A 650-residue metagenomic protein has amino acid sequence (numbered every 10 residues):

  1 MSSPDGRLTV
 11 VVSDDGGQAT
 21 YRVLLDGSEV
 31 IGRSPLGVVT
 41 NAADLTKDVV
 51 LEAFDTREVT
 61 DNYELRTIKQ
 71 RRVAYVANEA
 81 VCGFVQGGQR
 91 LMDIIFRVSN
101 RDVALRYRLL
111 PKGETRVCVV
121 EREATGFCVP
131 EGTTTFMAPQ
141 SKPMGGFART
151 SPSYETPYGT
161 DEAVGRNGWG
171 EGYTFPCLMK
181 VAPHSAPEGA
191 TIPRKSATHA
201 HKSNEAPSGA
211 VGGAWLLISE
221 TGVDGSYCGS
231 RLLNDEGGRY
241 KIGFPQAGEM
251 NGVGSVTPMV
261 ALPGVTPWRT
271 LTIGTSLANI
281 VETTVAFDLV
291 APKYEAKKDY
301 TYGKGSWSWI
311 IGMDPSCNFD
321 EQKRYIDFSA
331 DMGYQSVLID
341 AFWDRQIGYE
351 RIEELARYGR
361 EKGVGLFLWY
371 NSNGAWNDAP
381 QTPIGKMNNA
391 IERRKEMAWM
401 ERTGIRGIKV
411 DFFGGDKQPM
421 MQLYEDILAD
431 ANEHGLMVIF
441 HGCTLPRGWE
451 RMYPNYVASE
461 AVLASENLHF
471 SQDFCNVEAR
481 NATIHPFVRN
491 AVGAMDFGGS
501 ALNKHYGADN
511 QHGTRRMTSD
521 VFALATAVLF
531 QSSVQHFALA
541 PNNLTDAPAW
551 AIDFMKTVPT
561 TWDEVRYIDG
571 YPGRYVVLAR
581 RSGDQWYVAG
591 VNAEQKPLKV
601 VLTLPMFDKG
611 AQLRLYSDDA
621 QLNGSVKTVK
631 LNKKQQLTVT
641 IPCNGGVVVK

Functional and structural regions predicted by a protein language model:
M1-S196, E205-E282, N623-G624: N-terminal accessory beta-strand-rich subdomains and adjacent acidic, glycine-rich linkers that precede catalytic cores
K69-A74, F554-L578: Edge strands and adjacent loops of beta-rich recognition modules
T257, A261-M332, S336: An acidic-aromatic substrate-binding cleft motif
S329, D411, V438, L529 (+1 more regions): Conserved, mostly hydrophobic/aromatic
D340-S519: Aromatic- and carboxylate-enriched substrate-binding clefts and catalytic-loop regions of carbohydrate-active enzymes
V521, A525-Y567: Catalytic cores of secreted or luminal carbohydrate-active enzymes
Y571-D608, V647-V649: Carbohydrate-binding surface patches
V629-K650: C-terminal beta-strand-rich structural cap/linker in extracellular carbohydrate-active enzymes
